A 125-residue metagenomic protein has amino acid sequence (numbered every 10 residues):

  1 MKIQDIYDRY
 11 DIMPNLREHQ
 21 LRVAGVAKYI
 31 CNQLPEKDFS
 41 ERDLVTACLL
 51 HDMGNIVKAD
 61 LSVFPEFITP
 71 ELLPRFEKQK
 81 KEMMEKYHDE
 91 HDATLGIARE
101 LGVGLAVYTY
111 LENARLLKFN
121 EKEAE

Functional and structural regions predicted by a protein language model:
M1, L21-G25, H91-D92: A generic alpha-helix surface/boundary motif
M1-M13: Generic N-terminal amphipathic, Lys/Arg-enriched alpha-helix
D8-Y10, F39-E125: Divalent metal-dependent catalytic cores for phosphoryl transfer on phosphate-bearing substrates
M13-L44, E100-L105: Alpha-helical phosphate/pyrophosphate-handling elements in metalloenzyme active cores
